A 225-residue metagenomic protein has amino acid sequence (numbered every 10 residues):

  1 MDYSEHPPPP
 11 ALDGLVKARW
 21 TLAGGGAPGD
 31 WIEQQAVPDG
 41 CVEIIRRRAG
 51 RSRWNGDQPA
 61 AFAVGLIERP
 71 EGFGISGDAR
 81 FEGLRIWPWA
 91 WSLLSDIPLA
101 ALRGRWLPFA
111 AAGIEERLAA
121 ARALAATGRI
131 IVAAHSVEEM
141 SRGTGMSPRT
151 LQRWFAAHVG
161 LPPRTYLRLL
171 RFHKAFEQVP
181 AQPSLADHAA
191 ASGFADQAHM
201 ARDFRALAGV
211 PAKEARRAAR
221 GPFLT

Functional and structural regions predicted by a protein language model:
M1-P148, H158-P162, E177-P180, S184-A195 (+1 more regions): Alpha-helical bundle regulatory/interaction domains
F155, L167, F204-R205, R216: DNA major-groove recognition helix of helix-turn-helix
L167, R171-K174: Pre-recognition alpha-helix immediately N-terminal to the DNA-recognition helix within helix-turn-helix or winged-helix
R171, F204, R220: Positions that flank functional sites
L207-G209: Low-complexity, intrinsically disordered or weakly predicted helical/coil tracts enriched in serine/threonine
